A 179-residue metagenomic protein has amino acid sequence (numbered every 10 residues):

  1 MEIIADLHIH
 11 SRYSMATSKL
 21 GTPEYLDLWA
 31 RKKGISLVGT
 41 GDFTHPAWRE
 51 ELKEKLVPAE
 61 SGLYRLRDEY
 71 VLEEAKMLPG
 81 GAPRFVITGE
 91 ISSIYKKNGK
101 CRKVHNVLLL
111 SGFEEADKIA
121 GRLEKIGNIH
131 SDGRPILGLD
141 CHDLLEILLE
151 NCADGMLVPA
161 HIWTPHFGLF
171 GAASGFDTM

Functional and structural regions predicted by a protein language model:
E2, E50-M179: Extended substrate/RNA-proximal surfaces in nucleic-acid metabolism proteins
I4-D6: Acidic/polar, low-complexity linker and loop regions
H8-R12, H161: Histidine-centered divalent metal-coordination motifs
S11-L20: Acidic/histidine-rich helix-loop elements that form or flank divalent-metal/phosphate-binding sites at the catalytic
R12, F43-W48, S92-S93: Short active-site-proximal "capping" loops at secondary-structure junctions
L20-G21, L139: Residue-level recognition of alpha-helix initiation/capping sites
E24-K33, C141, E146-L148: Short, basic/hydrophobic alpha-helical segments
L28-W48, M156-V158: Divalent metal-dependent hydrolysis catalytic cores, especially in the metallo-beta-lactamase
